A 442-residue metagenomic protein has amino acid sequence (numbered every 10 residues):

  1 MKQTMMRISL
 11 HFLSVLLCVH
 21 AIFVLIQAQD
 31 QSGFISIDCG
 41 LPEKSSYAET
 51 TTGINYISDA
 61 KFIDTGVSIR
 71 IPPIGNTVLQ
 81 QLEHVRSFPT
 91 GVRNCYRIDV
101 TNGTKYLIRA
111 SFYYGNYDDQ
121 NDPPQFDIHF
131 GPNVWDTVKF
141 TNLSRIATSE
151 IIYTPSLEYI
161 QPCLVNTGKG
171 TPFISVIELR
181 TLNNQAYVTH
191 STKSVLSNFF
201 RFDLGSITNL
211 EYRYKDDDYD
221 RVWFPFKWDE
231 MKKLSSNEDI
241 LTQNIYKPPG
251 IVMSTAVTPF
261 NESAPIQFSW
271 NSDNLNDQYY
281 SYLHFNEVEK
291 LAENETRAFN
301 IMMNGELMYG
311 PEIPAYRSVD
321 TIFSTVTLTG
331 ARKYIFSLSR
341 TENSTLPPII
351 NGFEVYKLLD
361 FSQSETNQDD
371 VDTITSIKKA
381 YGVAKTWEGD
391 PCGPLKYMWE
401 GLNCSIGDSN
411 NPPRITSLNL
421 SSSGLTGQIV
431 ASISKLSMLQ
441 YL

Functional and structural regions predicted by a protein language model:
K2-S405, R414-Q428, S437-Y441: Compositionally biased, intrinsically disordered or flexible polar/acidic segments
S432-I433: Hydrophobic anchor residues at the C-terminal helix/turn of individual leucine-rich repeat
